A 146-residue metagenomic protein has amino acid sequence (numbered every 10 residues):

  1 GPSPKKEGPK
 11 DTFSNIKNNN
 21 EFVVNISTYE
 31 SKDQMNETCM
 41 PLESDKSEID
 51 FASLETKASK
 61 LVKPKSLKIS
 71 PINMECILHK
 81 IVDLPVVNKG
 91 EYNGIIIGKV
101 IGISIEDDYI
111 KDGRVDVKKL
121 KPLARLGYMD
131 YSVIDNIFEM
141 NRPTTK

Functional and structural regions predicted by a protein language model:
G1-K146: Basic, polyanion-binding surface patches
